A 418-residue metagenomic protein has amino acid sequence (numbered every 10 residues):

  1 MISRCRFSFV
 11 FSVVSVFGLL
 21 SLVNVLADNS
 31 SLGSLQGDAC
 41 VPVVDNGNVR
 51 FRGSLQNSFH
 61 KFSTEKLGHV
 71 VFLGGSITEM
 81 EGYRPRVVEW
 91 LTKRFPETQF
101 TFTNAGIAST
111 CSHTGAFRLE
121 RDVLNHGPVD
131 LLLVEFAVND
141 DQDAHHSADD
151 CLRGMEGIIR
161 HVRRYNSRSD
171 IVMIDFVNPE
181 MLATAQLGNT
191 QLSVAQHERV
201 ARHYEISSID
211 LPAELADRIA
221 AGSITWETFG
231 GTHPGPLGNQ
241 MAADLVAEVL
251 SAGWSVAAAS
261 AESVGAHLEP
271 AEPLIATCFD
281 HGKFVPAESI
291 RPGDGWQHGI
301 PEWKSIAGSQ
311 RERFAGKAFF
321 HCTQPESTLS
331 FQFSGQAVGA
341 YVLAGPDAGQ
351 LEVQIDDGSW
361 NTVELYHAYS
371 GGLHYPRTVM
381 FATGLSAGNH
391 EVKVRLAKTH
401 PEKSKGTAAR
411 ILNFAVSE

Functional and structural regions predicted by a protein language model:
M1-L73, T78-F100, G127-P128, S223 (+1 more regions): N-terminal secretory targeting modules
S30-G33, D170-F176, Q191-E227, Q240-W254: Extracellular serine-dependent O-acyl
S63, V71-L73, Y83-W90, T114-L152: Oxyanion-hole/transition-state-stabilizing segment in secreted/luminal serine hydrolases and related acyltransferases
H69-L73, T101-G106, D130-F136, D170-D175 (+1 more regions): Structural recognition of the beta-strand scaffold that forms the well-ordered cores of secreted hydrolase catalytic
S76-E79, I107-S112, A137-D143, S169 (+3 more regions): Solvent-exposed loop/turn segments at secondary-structure junctions within structured extracellular/periplasmic domains
E89, D150-R153, G157-R164, Q196-R199: Alpha-helical scaffolding segments of alpha/beta enzyme cores, especially the outer helices of TIM-barrel or partial
V138-N139, I159-A195: Active-site segments of SGNH/GDSL-like serine hydrolases that catalyze O-acetyl group transfer/hydrolysis on lipids
H146-G154, A185-L192, G230: Alpha-helix N-cap and loop-to-helix initiation/capping positions
